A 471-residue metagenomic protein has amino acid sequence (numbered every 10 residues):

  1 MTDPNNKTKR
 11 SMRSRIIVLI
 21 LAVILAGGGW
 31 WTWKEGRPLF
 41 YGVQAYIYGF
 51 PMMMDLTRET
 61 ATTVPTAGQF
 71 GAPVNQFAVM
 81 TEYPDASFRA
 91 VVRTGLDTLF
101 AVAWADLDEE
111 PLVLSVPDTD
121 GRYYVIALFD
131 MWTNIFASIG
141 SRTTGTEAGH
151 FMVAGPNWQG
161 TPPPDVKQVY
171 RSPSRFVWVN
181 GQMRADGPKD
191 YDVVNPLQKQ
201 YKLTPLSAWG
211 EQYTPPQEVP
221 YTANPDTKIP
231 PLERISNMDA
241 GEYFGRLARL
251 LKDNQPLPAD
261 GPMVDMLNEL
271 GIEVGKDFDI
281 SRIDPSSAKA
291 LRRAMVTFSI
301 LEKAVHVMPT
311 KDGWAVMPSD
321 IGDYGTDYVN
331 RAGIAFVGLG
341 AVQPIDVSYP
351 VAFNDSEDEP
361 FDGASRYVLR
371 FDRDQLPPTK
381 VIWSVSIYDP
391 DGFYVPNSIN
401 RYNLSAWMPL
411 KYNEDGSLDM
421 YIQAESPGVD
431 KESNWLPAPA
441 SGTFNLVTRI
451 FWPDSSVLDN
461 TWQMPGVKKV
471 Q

Functional and structural regions predicted by a protein language model:
M1-S11: N-terminal Lys/Arg-rich, disordered targeting/topogenic segments
S14-Q471: A compositional/structural signature for long, glycine/proline-rich flexible linkers and loops on extracytoplasmic
